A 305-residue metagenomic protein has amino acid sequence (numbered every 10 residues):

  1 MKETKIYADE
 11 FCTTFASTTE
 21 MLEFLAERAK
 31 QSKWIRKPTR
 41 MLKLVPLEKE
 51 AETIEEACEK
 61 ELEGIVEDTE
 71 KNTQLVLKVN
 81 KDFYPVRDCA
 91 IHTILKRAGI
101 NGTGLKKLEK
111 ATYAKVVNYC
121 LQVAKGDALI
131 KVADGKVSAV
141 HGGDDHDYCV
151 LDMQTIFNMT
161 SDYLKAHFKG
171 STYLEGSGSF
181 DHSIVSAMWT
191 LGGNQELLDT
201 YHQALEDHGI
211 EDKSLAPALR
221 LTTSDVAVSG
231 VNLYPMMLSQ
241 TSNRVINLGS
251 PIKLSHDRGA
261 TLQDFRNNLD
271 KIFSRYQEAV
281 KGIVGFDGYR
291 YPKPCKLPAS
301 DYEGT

Functional and structural regions predicted by a protein language model:
M1-M159, H167-F168, F180: Feature for intrinsically disordered/low-complexity regulatory segments and propeptides
H141, Y148-T305: Intrinsic disorder/low-complexity polar-acidic segments
